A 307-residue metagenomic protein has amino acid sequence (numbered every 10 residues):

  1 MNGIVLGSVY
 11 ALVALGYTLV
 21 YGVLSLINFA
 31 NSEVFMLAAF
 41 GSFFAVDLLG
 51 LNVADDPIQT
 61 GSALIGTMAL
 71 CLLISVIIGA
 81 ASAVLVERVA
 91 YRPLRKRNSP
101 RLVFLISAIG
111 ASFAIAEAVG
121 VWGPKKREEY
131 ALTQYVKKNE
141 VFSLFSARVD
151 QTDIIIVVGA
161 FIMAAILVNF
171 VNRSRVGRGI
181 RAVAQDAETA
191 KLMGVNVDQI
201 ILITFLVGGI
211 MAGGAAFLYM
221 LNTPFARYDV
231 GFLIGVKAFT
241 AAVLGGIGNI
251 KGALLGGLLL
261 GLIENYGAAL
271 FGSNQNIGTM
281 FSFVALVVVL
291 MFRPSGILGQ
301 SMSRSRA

Functional and structural regions predicted by a protein language model:
M1, L24-L26, A30-L85, A269-L270: Membrane-embedded helix boundary and interhelical linker motif in transport proteins
M1-V13, G41, N52-C71, R97-L102 (+5 more regions): Membrane-interfacial amphipathic/re-entrant helices at transmembrane-helix boundaries
L6, F145-A226, I250-G256: Helix-loop-helix "hairpin" substructures at the membrane interface of multi-pass membrane proteins
Y10, M68-V76, F205-A212, L218 (+1 more regions): Transmembrane alpha-helical segments in multi-pass inner-membrane proteins
E33-L37, L94-G120, V230-V243, L259 (+1 more regions): Pore- or pathway-lining transmembrane helices of multi-pass membrane proteins that form conduits for solutes/ions
D55-A111, L255-L260, E264: Alpha-helical transmembrane segments within multi-pass membrane transporters and channels
S107, R127, Q185-L192, N196-Q199 (+1 more regions): Cytosolic-side transmembrane-helix boundaries in multi-pass membrane proteins
A111-L144, A268-N276, L298-R304: Extracellular/periplasmic helix-loop junction at the C-terminal end of a transmembrane helix in multi-pass membrane
